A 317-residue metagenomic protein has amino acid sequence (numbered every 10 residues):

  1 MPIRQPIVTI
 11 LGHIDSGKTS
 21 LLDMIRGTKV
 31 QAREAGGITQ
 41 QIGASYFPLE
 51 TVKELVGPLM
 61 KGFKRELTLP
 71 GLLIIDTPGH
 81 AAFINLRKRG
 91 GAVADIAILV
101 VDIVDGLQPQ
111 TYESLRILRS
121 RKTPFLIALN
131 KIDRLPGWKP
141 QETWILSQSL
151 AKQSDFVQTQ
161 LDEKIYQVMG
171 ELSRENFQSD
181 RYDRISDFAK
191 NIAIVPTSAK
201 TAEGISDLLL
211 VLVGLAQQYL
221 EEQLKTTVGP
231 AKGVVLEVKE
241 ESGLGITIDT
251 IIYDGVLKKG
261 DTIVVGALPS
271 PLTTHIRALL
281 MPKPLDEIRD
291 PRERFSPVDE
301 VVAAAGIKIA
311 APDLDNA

Functional and structural regions predicted by a protein language model:
M1, K29-G36, L49-G62, F83-N85 (+6 more regions): Active-site phosphate-binding and catalytic loops of NTP-dependent enzymes
M1-T77, D249-I251, D261-A267: Conserved G1/Walker A P-loop phosphate-binding module
M1-T9, T39-I42, R184-P196, K225-I251: Glycine/charge-rich, flexible interdomain linkers and switch-proximal surface loops that mediate coupling
P2-I3, I38-Q40, F63-T68, K88-V93 (+4 more regions): Conserved catalytic network of the ASCE P-loop NTPase/AAA+ motor domain
D15, T28, V52, P78-A81 (+10 more regions): Conserved nucleotide-binding/hydrolysis micro-motifs of P-loop NTPases
F47, G71, T77, A81-A82 (+3 more regions): Conserved Switch II/interswitch segment of TRAFAC-class P-loop GTPases
T68, L129, E142-I145, E241-A317: C-terminal effector/interaction modules appended to NTPase cores
D133-T226: Canonical P-loop GTPase G-domain recognition
